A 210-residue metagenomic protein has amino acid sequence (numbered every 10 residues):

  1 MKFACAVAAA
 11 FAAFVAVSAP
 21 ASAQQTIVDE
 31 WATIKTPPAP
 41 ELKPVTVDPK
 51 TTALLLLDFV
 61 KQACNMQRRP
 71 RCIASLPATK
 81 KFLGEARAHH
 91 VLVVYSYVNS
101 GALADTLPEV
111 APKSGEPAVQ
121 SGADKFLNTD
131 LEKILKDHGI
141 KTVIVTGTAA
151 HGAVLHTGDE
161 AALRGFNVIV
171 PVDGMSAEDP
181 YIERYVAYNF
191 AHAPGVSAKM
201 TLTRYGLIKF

Functional and structural regions predicted by a protein language model:
M1-C5: Positively charged n-region of N-terminal signal peptides that target proteins for export
A6-A16: Bacterial N-terminal signal peptides
A19: The two-metal-ion catalytic cores of nucleic-acid processing enzymes
A23-A53, K81-G84, S100-F210: Active-site-adjacent betaalpha module
Q25-T33, C64-I73: Acidic/histidine-rich helix-loop elements that form or flank divalent-metal/phosphate-binding sites at the catalytic
K50, R68-A86, H90-Y95: A short alpha/beta connector and helix-capping loop motif
L55-M66: Acidic/histidine-rich, surface-exposed loop or edge segments in extracytoplasmic proteins
F59, Y95-V98, V172: A cross-domain feature marking catalytic cores of carbohydrate-active enzymes and several ubiquitous metabolic/repair
